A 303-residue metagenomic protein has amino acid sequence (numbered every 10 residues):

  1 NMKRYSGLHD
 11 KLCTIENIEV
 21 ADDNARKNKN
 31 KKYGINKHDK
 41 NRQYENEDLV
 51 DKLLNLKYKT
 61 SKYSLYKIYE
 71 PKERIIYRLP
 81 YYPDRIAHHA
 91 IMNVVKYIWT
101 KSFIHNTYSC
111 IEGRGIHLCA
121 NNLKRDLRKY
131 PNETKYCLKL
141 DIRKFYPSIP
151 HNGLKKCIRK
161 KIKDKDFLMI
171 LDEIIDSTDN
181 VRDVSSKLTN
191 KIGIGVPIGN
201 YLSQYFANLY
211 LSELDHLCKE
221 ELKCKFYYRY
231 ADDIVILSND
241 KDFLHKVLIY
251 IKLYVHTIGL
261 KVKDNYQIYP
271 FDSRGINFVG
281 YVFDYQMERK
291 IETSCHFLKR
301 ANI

Functional and structural regions predicted by a protein language model:
N1-E47: Non-catalytic, polymerase-adjacent accessory regions of viral genome-replication enzymes
N1-L8, M92-P150: Active-site-proximal segment of RNA-dependent polymerases
N17, K52-E73, I86, L168-K187: Reverse-transcriptase-like RNA-dependent polymerase core
N24-K37, K67-R78, I104-N106: Glycine-/proline-rich flexible loop or hinge segments
K52, D126-A231, V235-Y250, P270: Conserved polymerase palm-domain catalytic core
R74-I104, I192-E220: Conserved pre-motif C helix in the palm subdomain of viral-like polymerases
F226-R229, I236-I303: Polymerase palm active-site segment centered on the conserved acidic dipeptide of motif C
